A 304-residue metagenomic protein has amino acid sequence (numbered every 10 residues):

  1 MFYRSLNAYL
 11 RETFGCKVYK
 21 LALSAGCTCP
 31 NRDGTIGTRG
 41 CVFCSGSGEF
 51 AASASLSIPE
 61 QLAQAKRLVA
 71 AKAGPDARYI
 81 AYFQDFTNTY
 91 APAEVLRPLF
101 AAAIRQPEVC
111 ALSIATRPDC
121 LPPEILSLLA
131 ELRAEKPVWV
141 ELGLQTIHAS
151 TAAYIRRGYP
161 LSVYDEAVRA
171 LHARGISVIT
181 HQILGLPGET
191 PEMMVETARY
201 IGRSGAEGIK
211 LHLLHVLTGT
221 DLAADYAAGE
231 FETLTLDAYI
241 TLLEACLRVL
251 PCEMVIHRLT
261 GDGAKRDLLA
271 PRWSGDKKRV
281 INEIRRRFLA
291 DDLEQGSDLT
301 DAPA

Functional and structural regions predicted by a protein language model:
M1-A8, K17-Y19, G208, V216-A304: Auxiliary Fe-S-binding modules of radical SAM enzymes
M1-I80: N-terminal [4Fe-4S]-dependent radical SAM core
Y19-L23, Y79-Q84, L112-I114, V138-L142 (+3 more regions): Hydrophobic faces of well-ordered beta-strands that scaffold small-molecule active sites in alpha/beta enzyme cores
C41, I104-V109, E196-K210, I281-Q295: Structural recognition of alpha->loop->beta junctions
S47-A65, K72-A93, E108-L121, P137-V163 (+1 more regions): Core AdoMet radical
V69-A73, L99-P107, S127-P137, R169-A173: Acidic (Asp/Glu)-rich catalytic clusters
A93-A101, P122-R133, I155, M194: Distinct, well-ordered alpha-helical segments
S162-D221, D237-T260: Conserved C-terminal portion of the radical SAM core fold that forms the substrate/S-adenosylmethionine-binding
